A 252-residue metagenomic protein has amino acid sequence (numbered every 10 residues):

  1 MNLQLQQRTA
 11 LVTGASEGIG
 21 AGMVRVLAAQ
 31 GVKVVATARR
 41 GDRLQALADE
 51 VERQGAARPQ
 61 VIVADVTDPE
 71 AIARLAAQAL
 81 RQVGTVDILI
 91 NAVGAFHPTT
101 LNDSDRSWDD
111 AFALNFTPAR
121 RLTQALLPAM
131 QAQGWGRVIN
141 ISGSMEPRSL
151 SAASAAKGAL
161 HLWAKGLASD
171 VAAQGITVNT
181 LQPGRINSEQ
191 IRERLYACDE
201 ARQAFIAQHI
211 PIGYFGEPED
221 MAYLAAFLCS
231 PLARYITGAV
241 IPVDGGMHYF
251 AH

Functional and structural regions predicted by a protein language model:
Q6, A226, T237-H252: Short C-terminal tail/terminal secondary-structure segment of NAD(P)H-dependent dehydrogenase/reductase domains
T9, S16-E17: Conserved glycine-rich cofactor-binding loop
Q30-L47: Conserved glycine-rich Rossmann-like NAD(P)H-binding loop of the short-chain dehydrogenase/reductase
A92-H97, G246: Conserved NAD(P)H cofactor-binding loop of Rossmann-fold oxidoreductase domains
G94-A95, D105-R121, W135, I139 (+1 more regions): Catalytic Tyr-X3-Lys loop
T99-F112, R202, I206: Substrate-binding pocket helix/loop in short-chain dehydrogenase/reductase
T123, A156: Active-site helix of classical SDR
P128, S169-A173, R234: Alpha-helical segment proximal to the catalytic Tyr-Lys
